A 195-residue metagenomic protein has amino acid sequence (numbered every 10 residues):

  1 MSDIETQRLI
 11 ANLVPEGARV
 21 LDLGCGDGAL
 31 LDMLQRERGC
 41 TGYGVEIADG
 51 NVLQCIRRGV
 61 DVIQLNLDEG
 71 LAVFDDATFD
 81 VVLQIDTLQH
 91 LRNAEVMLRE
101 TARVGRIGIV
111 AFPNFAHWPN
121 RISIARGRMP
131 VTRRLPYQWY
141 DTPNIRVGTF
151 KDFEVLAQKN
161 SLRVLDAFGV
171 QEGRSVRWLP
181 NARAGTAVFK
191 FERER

Functional and structural regions predicted by a protein language model:
S2-G17: Conserved alpha-helix/loop element of class I SAM-dependent methyltransferases that forms part of the SAM/SAH-binding
G24-G26: Class I SAM-dependent methyltransferase "Motif I" SAM/SAH-binding loop
G28-D32: Glycine-rich SAM-binding Motif I of class I
M33-G70: Class I SAM-dependent methyltransferase SAM/SAH-binding core
G70-D76: Short conserved loop adjoining the S-adenosyl-L-methionine
V81-R92: A short SAM/SAH-binding and catalytic strip from SAM-dependent methyltransferases
E95-R103, I107-R195: S-adenosyl-L-methionine-dependent methyltransferase catalytic module, highlighting the catalytic core
